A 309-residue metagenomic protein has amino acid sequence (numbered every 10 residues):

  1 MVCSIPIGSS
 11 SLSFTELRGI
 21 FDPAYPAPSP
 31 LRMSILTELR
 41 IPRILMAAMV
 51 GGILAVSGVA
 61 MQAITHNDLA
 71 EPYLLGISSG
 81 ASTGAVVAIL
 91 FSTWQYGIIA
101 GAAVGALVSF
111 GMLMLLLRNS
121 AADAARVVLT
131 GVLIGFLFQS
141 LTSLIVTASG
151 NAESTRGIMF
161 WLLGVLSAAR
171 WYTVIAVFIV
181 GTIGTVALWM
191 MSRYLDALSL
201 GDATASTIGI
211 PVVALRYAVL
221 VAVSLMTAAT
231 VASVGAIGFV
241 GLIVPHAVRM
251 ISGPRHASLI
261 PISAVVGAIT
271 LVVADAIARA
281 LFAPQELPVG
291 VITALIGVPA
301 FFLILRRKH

Functional and structural regions predicted by a protein language model:
M1-H309: Alpha-helical transmembrane segments in inner-membrane proteins
